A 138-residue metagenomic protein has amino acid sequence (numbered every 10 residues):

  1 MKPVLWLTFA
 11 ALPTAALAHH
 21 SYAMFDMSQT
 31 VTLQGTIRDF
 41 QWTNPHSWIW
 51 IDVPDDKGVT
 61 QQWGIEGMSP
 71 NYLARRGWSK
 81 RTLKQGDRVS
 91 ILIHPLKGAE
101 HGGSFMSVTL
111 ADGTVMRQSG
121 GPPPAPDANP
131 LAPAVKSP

Functional and structural regions predicted by a protein language model:
K2-F9: Sec-dependent signal peptide recognition, specifically the positively charged N-region followed immediately by
A16-A18, A23: Boundary at the C-terminal end of the N-terminal hydrophobic targeting segment
A23-W48, D52-P138: PEST-like low-complexity, intrinsically disordered acidic/proline/serine-rich tracts that flank trafficking/processing
